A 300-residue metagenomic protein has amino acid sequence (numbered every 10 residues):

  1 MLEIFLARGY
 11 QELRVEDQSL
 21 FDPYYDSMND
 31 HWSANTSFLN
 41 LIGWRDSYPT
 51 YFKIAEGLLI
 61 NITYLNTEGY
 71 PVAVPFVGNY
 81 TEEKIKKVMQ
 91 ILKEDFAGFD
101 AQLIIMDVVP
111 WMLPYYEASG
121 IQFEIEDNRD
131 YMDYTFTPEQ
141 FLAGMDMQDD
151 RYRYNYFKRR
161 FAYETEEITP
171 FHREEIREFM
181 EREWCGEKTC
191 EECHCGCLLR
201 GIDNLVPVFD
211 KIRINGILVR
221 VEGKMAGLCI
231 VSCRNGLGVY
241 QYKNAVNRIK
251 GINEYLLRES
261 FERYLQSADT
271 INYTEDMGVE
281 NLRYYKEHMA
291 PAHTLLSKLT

Functional and structural regions predicted by a protein language model:
I4-L20, E164-E178: A short beta-loop-alpha structural element at the N-terminal edge of CoA-dependent acyl/N-acetyltransferase catalytic
A34-I104, W111, R220-I249: Conserved donor-binding loop and adjoining core beta-sheet/short helix segment in diverse acyl/aminoacyl transferases
F96-V108, L265-T274: Conserved GNAT acetyl-CoA-binding A-motif
D100-E117, D130-M132: Short, glycine/charge-rich beta-strand/loop segments that flank catalytic centers and engage negatively charged groups
P110-I125, Y152, M277-T294: Conserved active-site alpha-helix within GNAT-family acetyltransferase domains
G120-C190: Acyltransferase donor/substrate-recognition loop-hinge adjacent to the catalytic core
F171-K224: Short, conserved active-site entrance elements at the starts or edges of catalytic domains
R213-T300: Aromatic (often tryptophan-rich) hydrophobic motifs at membrane interfaces
